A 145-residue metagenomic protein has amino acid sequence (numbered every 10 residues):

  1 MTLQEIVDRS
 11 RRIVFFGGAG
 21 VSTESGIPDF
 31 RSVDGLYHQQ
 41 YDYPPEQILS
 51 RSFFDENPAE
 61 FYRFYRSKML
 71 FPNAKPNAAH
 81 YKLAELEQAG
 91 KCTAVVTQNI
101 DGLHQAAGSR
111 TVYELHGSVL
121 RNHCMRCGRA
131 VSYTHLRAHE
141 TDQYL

Functional and structural regions predicted by a protein language model:
M1-E140: Conserved catalytic core of sirtuin-type NAD+-dependent deacylases
Y144: Cationic, low-complexity basic patches in intrinsically disordered or flexible, solvent-exposed regions
